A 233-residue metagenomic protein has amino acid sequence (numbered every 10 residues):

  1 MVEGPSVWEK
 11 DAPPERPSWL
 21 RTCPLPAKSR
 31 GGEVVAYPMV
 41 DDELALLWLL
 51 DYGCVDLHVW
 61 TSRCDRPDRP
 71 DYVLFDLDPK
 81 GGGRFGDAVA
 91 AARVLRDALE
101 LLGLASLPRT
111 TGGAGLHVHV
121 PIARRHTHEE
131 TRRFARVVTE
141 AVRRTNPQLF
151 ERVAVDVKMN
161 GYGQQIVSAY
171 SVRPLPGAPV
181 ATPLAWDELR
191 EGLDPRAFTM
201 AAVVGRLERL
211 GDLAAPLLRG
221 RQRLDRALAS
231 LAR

Functional and structural regions predicted by a protein language model:
M1-D71: Active-site loop/lid in soluble adenylation, ligation, and acyl-transfer enzymes
M1-E3, G115-H117, Y162-Q164: Flexible loop/turn segments at secondary-structure boundaries
K28-G32, Y52-Y72, P79-G83, E129-R233: C-terminal accessory nucleic-acid interaction domains of nucleic acid-metabolism proteins
R84-L101: A conserved hydrophobic secondary-structure block that centers on an alpha-helix together with its immediately flanking
L99-A105, N146: Short secondary-structure junctions
S106-G112, E151: Short beta-strand
T110-V120: Short, conserved phosphate-binding/catalytic loop or strand-edge motifs used in phosphoryl-/nucleotidyl-transfer
H119-R133: Catalytic palm subdomain of template-directed nucleic-acid polymerases, centered on the conserved carboxylate motif
